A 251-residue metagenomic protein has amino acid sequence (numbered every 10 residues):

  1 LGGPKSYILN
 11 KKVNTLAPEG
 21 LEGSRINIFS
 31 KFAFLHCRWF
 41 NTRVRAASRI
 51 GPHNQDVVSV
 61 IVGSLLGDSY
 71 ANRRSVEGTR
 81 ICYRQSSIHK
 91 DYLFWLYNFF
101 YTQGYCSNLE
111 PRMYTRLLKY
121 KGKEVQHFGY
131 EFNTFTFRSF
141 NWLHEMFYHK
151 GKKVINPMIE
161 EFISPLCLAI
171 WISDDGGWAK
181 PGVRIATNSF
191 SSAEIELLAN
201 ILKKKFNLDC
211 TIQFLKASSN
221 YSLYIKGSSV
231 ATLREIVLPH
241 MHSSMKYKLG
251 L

Functional and structural regions predicted by a protein language model:
L1-L251: Internal intein/HINT superfamily modules and their associated LAGLIDADG
